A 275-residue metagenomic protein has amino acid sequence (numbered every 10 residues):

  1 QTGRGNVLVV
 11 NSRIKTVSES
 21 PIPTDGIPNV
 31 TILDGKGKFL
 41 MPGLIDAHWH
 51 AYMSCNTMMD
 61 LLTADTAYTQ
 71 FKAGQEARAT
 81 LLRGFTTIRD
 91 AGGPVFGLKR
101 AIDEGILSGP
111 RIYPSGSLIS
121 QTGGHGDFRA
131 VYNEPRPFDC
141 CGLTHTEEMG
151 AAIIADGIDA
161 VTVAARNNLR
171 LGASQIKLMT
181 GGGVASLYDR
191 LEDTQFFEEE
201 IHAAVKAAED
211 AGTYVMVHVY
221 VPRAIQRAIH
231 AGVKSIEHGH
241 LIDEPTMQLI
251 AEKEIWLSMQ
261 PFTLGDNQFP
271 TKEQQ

Functional and structural regions predicted by a protein language model:
T2-M41: Histidine-rich, glycine-flanked metal-binding segment
V7, S12, G37, I45-H48 (+9 more regions): Divalent metal-coordination and catalytic microenvironments
G26-F39, L98-I106, A160-S174, I242-I255: Short amphipathic alpha-helices and their capping/turn segments at secondary-structure boundaries
K38-E104, T122-V131, E199, A231: Metal-associated gating/positioning segment near the N- to mid-region
M58-F71, R129, D139-V163, Y214-M216: Active-site mouth loops of central-metabolism enzymes
D65-T66, S115, T122, L178-Q275: Active-site core of metal-dependent hydrolases
T69-A79, D156-L169, Y220-A224: Short, acidic/polar
G92-P94, G150-R166, I229, K234-E244: Active-site glycine- and acidic-residue-rich loops that bind and position anionic ligands or nucleotide-like cofactors
